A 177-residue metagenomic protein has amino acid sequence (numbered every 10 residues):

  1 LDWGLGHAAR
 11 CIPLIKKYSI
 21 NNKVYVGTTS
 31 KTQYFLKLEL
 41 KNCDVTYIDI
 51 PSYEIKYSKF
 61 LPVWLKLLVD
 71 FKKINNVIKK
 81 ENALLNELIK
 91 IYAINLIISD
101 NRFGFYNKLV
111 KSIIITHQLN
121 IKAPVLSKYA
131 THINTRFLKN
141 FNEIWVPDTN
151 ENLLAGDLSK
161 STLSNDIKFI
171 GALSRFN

Functional and structural regions predicted by a protein language model:
L1-I12: A short, glycine/small-residue-rich beta-strand->loop->alpha-helix junction that serves as a flexible
D2, K17, V24-K72: Conserved nucleotide-sugar phosphate-binding/catalytic loop shared by glycosyltransferases and other
A8-A9, Y25, D49-P51, F169-F176: Structured catalytic cores of enzymes that bind and process phosphorylated ligands/cofactors
T32-F35, I97-L109: An aromatic- and histidine-rich active-site surface loop
D44-P51, I113-H117, K168: Short hydrophobic/aromatic-enriched beta-strand-loop microsegments
P62-G104: Conserved nucleotide-sugar donor-binding subdomain of glycosyltransferases
A93-N95, V110, N142: Conserved acidic residues
T116, I121-N177: A nucleotide-sugar donor-handling region in carbohydrate enzymes
